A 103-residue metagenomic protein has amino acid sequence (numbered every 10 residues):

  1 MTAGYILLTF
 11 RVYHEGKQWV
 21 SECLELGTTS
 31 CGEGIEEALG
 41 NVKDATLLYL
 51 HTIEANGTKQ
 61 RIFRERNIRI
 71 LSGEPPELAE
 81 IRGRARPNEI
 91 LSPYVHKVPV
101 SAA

Functional and structural regions predicted by a protein language model:
M1-L8, G40-A103: Short, charged, surface-exposed hinge/linker loops at domain edges that act as mobile lids or interdomain connectors
I6-E25: Short aromatic-glycine-(Arg/Gly/Cys) micro-motifs in beta-strand/loop hairpins
G16, E33, G40-N41: An amphipathic alpha-helix/helix-turn recognition signal
L26-E37: A short, exposed loop/beta-hairpin motif centered on an aromatic-Gly-Thr core
